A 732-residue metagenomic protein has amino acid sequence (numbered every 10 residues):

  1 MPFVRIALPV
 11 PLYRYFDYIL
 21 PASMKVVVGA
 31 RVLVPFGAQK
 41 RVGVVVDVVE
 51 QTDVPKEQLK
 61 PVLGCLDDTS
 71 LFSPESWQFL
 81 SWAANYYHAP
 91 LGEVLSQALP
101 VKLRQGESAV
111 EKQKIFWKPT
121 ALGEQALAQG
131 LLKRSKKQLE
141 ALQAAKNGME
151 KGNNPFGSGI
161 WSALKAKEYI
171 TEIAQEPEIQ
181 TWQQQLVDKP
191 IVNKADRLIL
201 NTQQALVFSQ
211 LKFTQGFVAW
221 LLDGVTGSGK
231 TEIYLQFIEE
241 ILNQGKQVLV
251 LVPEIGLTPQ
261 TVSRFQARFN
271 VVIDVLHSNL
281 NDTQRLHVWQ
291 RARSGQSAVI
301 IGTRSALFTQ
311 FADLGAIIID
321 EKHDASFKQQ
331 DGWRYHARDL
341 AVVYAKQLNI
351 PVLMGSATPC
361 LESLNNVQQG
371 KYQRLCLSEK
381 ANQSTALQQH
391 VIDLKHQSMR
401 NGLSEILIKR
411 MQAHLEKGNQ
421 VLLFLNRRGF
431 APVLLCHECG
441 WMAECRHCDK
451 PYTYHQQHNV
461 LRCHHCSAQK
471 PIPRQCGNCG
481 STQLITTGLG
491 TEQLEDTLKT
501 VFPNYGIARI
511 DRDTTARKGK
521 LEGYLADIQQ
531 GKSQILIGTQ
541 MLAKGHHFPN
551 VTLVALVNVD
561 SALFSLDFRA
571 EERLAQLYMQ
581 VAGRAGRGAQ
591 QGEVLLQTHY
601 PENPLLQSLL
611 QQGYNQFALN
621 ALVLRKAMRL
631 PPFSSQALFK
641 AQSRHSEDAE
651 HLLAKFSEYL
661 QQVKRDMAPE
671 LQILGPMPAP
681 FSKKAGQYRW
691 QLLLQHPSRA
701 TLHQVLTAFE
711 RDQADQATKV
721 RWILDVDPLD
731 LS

Functional and structural regions predicted by a protein language model:
M1-S356, Q368-S384, D666, L693 (+1 more regions): Accessory, non-ATPase domains that flank or precede helicase/AAA+ motor cores in DNA-metabolism machines
V4, Y18, G43, Q389 (+3 more regions): Small-residue-enriched segments and motifs
P35-A38, E254, M628-L630, F681-K683: AMP-binding (ANL) adenylation modules
A89-E93, R104, E150, Q420 (+5 more regions): Intrinsically disordered or highly flexible coil/loop and linker segments, enriched in small and charged/polar residues
V192-N201, G216-E650, W690-L693, A700: Inter-lobe coupling/hinge segments of SF2-like helicase ATPases
N615, E650-L674: Short amphipathic alpha-helix segments
M667, A685-Y688: Nucleotide-binding motor/catalytic cores of P-loop/tubulin-like NTPases across gene-expression machines
Q672-A685, R721-S732: Short proline/glycine- and acidic-rich turn/helix-capping motifs at secondary-structure junctions
